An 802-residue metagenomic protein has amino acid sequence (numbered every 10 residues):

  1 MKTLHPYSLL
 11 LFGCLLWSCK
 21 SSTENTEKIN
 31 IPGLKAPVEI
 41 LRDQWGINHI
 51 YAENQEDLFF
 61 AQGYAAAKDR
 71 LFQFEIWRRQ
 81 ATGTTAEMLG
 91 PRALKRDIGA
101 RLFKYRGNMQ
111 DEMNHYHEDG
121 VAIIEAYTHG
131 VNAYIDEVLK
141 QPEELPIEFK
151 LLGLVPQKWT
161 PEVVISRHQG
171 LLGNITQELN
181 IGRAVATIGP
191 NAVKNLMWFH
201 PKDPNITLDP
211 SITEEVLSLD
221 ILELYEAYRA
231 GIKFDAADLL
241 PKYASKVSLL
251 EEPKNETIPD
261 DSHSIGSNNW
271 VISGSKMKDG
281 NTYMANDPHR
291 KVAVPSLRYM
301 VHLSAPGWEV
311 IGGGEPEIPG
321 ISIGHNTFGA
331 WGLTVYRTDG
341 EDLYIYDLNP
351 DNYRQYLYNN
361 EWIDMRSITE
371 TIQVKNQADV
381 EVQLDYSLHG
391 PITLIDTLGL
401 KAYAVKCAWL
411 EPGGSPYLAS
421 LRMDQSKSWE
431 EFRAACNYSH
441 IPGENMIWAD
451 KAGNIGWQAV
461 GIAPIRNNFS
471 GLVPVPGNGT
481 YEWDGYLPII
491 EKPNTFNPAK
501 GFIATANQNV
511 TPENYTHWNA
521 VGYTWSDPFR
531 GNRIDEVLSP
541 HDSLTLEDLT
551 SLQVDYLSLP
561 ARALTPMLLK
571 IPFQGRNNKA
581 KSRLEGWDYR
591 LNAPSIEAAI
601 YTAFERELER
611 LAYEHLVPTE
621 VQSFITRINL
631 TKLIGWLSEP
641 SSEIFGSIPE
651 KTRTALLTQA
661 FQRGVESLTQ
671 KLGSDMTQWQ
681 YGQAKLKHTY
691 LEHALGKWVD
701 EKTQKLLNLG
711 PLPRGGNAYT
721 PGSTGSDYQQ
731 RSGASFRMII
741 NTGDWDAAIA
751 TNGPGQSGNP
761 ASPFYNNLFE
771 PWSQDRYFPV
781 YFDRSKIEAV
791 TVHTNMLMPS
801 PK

Functional and structural regions predicted by a protein language model:
M1-S8: Bacterial N-terminal signal peptides that target proteins for export
L16-S18: C-terminal motif of bacterial Sec signal peptides marking the signal peptidase cleavage site
N25-Y283, P288, Q622: Substrate-recognition/specificity elements adjacent to catalytic centers across diverse enzyme folds
A61, N108-V121, K406, L418-M423 (+3 more regions): Second-shell loop/turn segments in exported
A305, V310-E315, G324-F328, L333-G477: Glycine- and hydrophobic-rich flexible loops that cap the catalytic core of alpha/beta enzyme folds
E341, K401, I441-H541, L608-E609: Hydrophobic alpha-helical segments
A520, T524-N577, R663-K802: Terminal end segments
